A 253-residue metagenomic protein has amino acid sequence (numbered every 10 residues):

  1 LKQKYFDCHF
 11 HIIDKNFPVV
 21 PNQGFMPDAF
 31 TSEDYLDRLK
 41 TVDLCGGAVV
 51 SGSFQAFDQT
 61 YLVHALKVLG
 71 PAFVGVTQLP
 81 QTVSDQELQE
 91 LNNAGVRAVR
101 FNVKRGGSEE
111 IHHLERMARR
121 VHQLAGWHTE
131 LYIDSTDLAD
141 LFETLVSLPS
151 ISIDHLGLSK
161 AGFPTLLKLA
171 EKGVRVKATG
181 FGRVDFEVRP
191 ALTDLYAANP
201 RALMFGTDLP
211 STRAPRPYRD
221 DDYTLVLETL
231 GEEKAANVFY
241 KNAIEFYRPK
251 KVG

Functional and structural regions predicted by a protein language model:
L1-F57, Y61: An N-terminally biased module of ancient metal coordination in phosphate/nucleic-acid-related enzymes
L1-K4, D28-G46, R201, R216-G253: Mid-to-C-terminal alpha-helical segments outside catalytic/metal-binding sites
F6-C8, A48-S51, V76-T77, R100 (+4 more regions): Active-site neighborhood of phospho(di)ester-bond hydrolases with catalytic His/Asp-centered motifs
F10-I12, Q81, G157-L158, P210-S211: Short, glycine/acidic-enriched loop or turn micro-motifs at the edges of active sites
A29-R38, Q81-L91, G162, V188: Short, acidic/polar
L36, V63-H64, L192-T193, T224: Active-site phosphate/pyrophosphate- and oxyanion-stabilizing loops and adjacent acidic/basic residues in soluble
A56-T136, K172-R175, G180-R183: Active-site gating/metal-coordination segments in enzymes
I111-F205, T212-R213: Catalytic pocket-lining loop regions of alpha/beta-barrel enzymes, especially the amidohydrolase/enolase/GH5 lineages
